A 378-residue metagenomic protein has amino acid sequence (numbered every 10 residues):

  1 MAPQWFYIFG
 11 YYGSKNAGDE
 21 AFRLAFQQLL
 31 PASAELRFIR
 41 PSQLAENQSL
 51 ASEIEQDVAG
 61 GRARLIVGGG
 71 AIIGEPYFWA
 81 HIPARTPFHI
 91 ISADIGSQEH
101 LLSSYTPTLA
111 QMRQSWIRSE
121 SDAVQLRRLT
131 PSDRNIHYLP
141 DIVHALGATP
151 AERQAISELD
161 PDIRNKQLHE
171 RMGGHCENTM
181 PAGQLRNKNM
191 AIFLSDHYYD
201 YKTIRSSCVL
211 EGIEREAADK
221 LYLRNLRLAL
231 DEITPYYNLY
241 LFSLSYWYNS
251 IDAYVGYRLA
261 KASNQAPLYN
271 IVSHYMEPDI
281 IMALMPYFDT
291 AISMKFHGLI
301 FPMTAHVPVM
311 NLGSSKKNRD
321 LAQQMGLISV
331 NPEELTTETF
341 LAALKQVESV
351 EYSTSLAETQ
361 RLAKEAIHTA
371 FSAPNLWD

Functional and structural regions predicted by a protein language model:
M1-D378: Active-site anion-handling motifs in enzyme catalytic cores
